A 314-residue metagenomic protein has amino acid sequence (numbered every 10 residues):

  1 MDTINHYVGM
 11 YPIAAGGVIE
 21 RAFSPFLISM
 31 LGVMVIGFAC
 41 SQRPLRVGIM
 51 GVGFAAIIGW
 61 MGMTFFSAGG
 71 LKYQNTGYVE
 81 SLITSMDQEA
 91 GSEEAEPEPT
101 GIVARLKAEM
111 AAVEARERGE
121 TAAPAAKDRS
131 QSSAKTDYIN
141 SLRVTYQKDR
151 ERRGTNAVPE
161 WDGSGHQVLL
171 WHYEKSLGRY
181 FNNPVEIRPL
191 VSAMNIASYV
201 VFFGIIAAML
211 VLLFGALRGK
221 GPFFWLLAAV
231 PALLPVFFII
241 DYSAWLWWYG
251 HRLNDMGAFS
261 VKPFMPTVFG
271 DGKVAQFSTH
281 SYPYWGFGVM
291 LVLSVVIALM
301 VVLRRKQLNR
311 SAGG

Functional and structural regions predicted by a protein language model:
M1-R21, F66-M194, Y242-Y284: Long, glycine/tryptophan/cysteine-rich extracytoplasmic
E20-F38, N195-L213, G288-V296: Hydrophobic alpha-helical transmembrane segments
F23-P25, V47-V52, S278-W285: Short, low-complexity cationic-aromatic patches
L27-G59, L213-V230, I297-G314: Cytoplasmic juxtamembrane regions at transmembrane-helix boundaries
F54-A68, L226-R252: Hydrophobic alpha-helical membrane-insertion segments
S192-S198, R218-A228, F277-F287: Membrane-water interface of alpha-helical transmembrane segments
V201-A208, P222-V236: Conserved, well-structured core segments that form or line functional sites
G270-G314: Long, compositionally biased interface segments
